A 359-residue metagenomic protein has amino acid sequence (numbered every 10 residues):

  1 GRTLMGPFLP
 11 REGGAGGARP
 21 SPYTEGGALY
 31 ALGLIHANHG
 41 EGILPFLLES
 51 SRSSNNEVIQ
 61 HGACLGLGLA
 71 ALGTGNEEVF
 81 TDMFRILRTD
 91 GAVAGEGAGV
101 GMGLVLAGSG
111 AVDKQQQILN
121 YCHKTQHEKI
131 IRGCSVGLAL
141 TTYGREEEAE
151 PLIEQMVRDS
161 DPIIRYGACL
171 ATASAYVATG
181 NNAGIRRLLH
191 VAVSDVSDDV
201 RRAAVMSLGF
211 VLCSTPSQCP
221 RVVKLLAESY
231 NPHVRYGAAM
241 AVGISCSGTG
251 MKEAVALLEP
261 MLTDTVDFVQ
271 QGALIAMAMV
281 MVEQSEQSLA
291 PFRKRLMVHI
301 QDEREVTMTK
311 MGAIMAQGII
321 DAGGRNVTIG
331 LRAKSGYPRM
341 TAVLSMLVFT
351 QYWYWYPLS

Functional and structural regions predicted by a protein language model:
G1-F8, N38-S50, T74-R85, S109-Y121 (+6 more regions): Short sequence/structural elements of tandem HEAT/ARM alpha-solenoid repeats
G13, P20-S21, N55-N56, D90-G91 (+6 more regions): Short inter-helical turns and helix N-cap capping residues of alpha-solenoid HEAT/ARM repeat scaffolds
A18, R52-S53, R88, H123-K124 (+7 more regions): Alpha-solenoid HEAT/Armadillo repeat architecture
L29-Y30, C64-L69, G99-L104, R132-V136 (+5 more regions): Residue-level signature of alpha-solenoid helical repeat scaffolds
T81-R85, T89-A92, V100-V105, K114-I131 (+4 more regions): Core solenoid repeat modules with strong leucine/isoleucine-rich periodicity, prominently canonical LRR arrays but also
A276, E303-A316, I320, G330: Membrane-proximal bilayer-interacting regions
A316-S359: Terminal, non-catalytic domain-edge segments
